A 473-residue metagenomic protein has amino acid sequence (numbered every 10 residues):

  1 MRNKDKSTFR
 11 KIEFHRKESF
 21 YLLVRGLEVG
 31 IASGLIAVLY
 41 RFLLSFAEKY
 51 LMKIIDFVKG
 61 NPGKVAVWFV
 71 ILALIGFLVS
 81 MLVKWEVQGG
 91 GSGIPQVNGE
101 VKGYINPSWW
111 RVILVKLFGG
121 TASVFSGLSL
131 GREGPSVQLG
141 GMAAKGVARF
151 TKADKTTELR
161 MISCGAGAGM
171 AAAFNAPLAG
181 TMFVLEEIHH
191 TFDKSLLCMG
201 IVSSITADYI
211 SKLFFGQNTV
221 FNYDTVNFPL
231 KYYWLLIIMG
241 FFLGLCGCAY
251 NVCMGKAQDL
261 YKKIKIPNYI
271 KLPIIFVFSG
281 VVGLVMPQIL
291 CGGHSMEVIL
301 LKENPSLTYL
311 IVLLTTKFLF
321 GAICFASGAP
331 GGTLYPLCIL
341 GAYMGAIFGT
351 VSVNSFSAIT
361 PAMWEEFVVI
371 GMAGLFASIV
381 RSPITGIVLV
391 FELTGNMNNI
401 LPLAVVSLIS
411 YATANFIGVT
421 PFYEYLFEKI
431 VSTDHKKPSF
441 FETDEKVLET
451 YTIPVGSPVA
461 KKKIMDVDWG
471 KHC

Functional and structural regions predicted by a protein language model:
M1-P438: Alpha-helical transmembrane segments and immediately membrane-proximal extracytoplasmic
G91, E445, K471-H472: A short, polar/charged loop/turn motif at coil->beta-strand junctions and beta-hairpin connectors
R381, Y451, I464: Residue-level signature of catalytic and energy-coupling elements of molecular machines, predominantly ATP/GTP-dependent
F440-E442: A glycine-rich beta-turn/hairpin centered on an aromatic-Pro dipeptide
E445-I453: Short glycine-/aliphatic-rich beta-strand segments at the starts of folded cytosolic domains
P454-C473: Cytosolic Rossmann-like ligand/nucleotide-binding regulatory domains
